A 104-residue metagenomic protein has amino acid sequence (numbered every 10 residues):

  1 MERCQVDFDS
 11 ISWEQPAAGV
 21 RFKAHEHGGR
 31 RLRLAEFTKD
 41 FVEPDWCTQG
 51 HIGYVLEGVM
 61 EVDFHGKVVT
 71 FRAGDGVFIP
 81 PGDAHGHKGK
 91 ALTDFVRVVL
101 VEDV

Functional and structural regions predicted by a protein language model:
M1-L34: A short, N-terminal "cap"/entry segment at the start of jelly-roll beta-barrel domains of the cupin/DSBH fold
A24, L32-E36, I52, G76-F78 (+1 more regions): Conserved hydrophobic/aromatic beta-strand scaffold that supports enzyme active sites
G28-C47, P81-A84: Conserved short histidine dyad/triad with adjacent acidic residue
E36, F64-G66, A91, L100: Residue-level recognition of conserved beta-strand positions in structured domain cores
F37, W46-V62: Short, conserved beta-strand element in jelly-roll/cupin
V59-E61, V68, F95: Structural motif
H65-G82: Short acidic-glycine-tyrosine-enriched beta hairpin
P81-V104: Ligand-binding loop in jelly-roll beta-barrel domains
